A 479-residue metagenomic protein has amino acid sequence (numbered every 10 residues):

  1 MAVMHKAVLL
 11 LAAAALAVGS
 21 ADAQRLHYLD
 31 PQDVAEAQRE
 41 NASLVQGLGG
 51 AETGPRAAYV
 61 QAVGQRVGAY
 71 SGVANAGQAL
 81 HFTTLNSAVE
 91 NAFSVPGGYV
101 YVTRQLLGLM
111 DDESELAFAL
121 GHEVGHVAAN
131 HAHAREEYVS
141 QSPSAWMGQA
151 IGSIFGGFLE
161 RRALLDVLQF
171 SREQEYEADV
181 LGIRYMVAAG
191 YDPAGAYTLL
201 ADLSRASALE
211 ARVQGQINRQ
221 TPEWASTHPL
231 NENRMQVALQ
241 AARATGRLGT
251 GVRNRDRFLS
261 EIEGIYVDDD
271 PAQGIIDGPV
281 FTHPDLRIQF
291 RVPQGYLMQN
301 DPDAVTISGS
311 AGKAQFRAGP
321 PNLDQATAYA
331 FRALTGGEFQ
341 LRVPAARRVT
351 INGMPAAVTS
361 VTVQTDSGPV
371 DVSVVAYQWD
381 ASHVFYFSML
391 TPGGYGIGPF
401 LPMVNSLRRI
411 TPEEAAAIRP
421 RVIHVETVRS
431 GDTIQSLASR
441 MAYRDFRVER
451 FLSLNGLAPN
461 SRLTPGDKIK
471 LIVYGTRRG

Functional and structural regions predicted by a protein language model:
H5-L10, A14, A21-G251, L259-H283 (+8 more regions): A Zn2+-metalloprotease active-site environment signal
A117, T245, M298, F387-I423: Surface-exposed amphipathic alpha-helical segments
Y176, R291, R429, A458 (+1 more regions): Residue-level recognition of short, solvent-exposed, well-ordered loop/turn junctions that link secondary-structure
Q289, G295-L297, P355, T433 (+2 more regions): Residue-level marker of beta-strand positions
F316-G319, V374, A381-P392: Short, well-ordered beta-strand elements
A333-S382: Signature of long, low-cysteine stretches enriched in small and polar/charged residues
P412-D445, D467: Primarily a LysM-type cell-wall glycan-binding module
R447-G479: Extracellular LysM carbohydrate-binding repeats and other cell-envelope/extracellular binding modules
